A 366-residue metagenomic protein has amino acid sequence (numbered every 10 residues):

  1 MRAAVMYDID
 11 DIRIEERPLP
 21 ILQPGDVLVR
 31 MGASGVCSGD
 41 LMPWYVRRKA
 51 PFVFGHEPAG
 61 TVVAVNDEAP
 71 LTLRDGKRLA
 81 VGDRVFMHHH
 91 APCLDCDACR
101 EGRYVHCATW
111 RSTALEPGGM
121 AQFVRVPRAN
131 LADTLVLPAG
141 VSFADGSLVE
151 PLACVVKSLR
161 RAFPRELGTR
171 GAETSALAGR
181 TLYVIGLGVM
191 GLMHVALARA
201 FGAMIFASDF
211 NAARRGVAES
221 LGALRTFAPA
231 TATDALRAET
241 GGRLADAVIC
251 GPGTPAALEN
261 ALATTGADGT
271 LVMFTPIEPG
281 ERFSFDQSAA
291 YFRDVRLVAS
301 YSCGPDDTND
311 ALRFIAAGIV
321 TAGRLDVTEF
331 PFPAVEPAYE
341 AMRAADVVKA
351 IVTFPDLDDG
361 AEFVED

Functional and structural regions predicted by a protein language model:
P20-S34, R47-D97, P138: Glycine-rich beta-strand-centered segment in the early N-terminal region that forms part of a ligand/cofactor-binding
R84, T181, G269-T270, R296: Short glycine-centered segments of the SAM/dcSAM-binding site in methyltransferase folds
C93-L182: NAD(P)H dinucleotide-binding glycine-rich loop of Rossmann-like/cofactor-binding domains, especially the beta1-alpha1
A178-L187, L197-N260: Adenosine-nucleotide cofactor-binding segment
G191-L192: N-terminal Rossmann-fold NAD(P) dinucleotide-binding loop
A247, E259-A263, P305-D366: C-terminal hydrophobic helical "lid"/dimerization subdomain of Rossmann-like NAD(P)H-dependent oxidoreductases
T265-A267: Helix-to-beta-strand junctions that scaffold the AdoMet/dcAdoMet cofactor pocket in Class I SAM-dependent enzymes
P276-R293: Rossmann-fold NAD(P)-binding glycine/threonine-rich loop
